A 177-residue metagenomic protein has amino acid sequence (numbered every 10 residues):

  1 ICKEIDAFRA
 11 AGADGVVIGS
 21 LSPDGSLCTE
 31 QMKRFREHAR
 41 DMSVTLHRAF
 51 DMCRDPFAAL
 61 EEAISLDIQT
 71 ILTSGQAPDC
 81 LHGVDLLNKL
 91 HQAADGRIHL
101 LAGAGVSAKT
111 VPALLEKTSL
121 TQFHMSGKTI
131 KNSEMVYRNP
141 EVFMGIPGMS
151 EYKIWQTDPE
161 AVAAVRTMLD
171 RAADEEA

Functional and structural regions predicted by a protein language model:
I1, L27-R48, V84-A108, P147-A172: Alpha-helix-loop-beta-strand connector modules within alpha/beta enzyme cores
I1-A7, D51-L66, L90, G96 (+3 more regions): Catalytic cores of alpha/beta
I1-M32: Glycine/small-residue-rich loop that forms an oxyanion/phosphate-binding "nest" at active or ligand-binding sites
V16-I18, V44-R48, I71-T73, I98-A104 (+1 more regions): Hydrophobic faces of well-ordered beta-strands that scaffold small-molecule active sites in alpha/beta enzyme cores
S20-R40, C53-A59, A77-A93, K109-A113 (+1 more regions): Active-site-adjacent beta->alpha loops and helix N-cap segments on the catalytic face of soluble alpha/beta enzymes
A59, D170-E176: Domain-length accessory/inserted modules outside core catalytic folds
L101, L120-A161: Active-site pocket-lining/capping segments in soluble small-molecule metabolic enzymes
